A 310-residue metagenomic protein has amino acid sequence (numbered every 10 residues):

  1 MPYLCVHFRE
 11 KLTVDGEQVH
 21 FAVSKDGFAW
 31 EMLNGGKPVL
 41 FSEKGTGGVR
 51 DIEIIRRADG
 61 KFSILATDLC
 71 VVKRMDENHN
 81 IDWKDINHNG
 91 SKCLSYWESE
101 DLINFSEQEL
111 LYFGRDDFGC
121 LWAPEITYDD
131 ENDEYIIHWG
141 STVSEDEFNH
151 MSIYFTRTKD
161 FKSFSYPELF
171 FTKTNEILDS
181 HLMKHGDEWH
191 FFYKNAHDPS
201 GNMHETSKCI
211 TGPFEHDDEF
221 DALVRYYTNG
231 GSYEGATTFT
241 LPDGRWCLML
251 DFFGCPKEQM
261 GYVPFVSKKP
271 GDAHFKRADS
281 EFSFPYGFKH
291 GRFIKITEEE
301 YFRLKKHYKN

Functional and structural regions predicted by a protein language model:
M1-N310: Carbohydrate-active catalytic/glycan-binding domains of CAZyme proteins, especially the secreted or lumenal ectodomains
